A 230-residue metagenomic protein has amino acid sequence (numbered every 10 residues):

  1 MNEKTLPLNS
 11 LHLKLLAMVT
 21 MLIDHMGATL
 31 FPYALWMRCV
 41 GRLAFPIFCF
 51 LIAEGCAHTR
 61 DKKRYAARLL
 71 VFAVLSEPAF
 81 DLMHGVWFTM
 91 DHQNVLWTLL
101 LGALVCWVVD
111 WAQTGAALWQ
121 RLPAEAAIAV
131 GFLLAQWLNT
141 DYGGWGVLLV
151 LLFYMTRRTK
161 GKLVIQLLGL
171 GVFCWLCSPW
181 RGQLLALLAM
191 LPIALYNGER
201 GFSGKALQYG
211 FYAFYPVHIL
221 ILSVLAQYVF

Functional and structural regions predicted by a protein language model:
M1-F230: Alpha-helical transmembrane segments and their immediate juxtamembrane cytosolic regions
